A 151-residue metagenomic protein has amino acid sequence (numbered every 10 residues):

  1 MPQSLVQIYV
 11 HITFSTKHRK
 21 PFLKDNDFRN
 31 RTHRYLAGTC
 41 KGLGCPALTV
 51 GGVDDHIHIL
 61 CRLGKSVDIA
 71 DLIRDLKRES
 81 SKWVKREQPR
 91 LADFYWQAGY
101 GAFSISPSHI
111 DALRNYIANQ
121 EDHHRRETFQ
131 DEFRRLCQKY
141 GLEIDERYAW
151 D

Functional and structural regions predicted by a protein language model:
M1-D151: Basic nucleic-acid-binding interfaces
